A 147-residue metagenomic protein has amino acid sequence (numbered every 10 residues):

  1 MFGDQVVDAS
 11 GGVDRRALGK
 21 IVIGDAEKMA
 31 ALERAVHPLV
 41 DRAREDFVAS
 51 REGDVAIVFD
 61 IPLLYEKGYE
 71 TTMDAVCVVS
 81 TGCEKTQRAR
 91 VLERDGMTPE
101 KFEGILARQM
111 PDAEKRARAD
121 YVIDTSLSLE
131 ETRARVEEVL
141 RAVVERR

Functional and structural regions predicted by a protein language model:
M1-A56: ATP-dependent small-molecule kinase phosphotransfer cores that center on conserved nucleotide phosphate-binding segments
V13, E27, L39, L64 (+4 more regions): Short alpha-helical
R15-G19, M29, D41, E84-R88 (+2 more regions): A general structural signal for well-ordered alpha-helical segments in protein cores
G19-K20, E33, R88-L92, E103: Amphipathic alpha-helical segments within well-ordered protein domains
V40, R44, E52, Y69-T72 (+2 more regions): Small-molecule kinase domains that catalyze NTP-dependent phosphoryl transfer to phosphate-bearing small molecules
A43-R51, A56-R94: ATP-dependent NMP and nucleoside kinases share a basic, alpha-helical "lid"
